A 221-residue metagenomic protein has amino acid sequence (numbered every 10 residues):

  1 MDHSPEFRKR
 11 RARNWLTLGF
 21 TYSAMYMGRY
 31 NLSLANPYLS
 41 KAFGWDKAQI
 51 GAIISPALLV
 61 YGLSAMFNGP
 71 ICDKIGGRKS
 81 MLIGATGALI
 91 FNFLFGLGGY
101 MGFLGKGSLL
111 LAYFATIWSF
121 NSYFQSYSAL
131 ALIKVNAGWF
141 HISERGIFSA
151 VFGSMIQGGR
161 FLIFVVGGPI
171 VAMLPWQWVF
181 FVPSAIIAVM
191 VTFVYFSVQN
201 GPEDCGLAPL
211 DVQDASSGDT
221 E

Functional and structural regions predicted by a protein language model:
R13-K47: Extracytoplasmic
Y30, L58-M66, R160-F161: Residue-level signature of mid-helix packing/kink "hotspots" within the transmembrane helices of 12-pass Major
T86-G107: C-terminal ends and interior cores of transmembrane alpha-helices in multi-pass membrane transporters/permeases
F91, G105-Y127: Hydrophobic core of transmembrane alpha-helices in multi-pass small-molecule transporters, especially MFS/SLC-type
I117-Q157: Cytoplasmic helix-loop-helix junction between adjacent transmembrane helices in 12-TM secondary transporters
I156-P202: Helix-loop-helix hairpin linking two adjacent transmembrane segments in secondary transporters
V198-E221: Flexible cytoplasmic inter-helical loops of multi-pass small-molecule transporters
